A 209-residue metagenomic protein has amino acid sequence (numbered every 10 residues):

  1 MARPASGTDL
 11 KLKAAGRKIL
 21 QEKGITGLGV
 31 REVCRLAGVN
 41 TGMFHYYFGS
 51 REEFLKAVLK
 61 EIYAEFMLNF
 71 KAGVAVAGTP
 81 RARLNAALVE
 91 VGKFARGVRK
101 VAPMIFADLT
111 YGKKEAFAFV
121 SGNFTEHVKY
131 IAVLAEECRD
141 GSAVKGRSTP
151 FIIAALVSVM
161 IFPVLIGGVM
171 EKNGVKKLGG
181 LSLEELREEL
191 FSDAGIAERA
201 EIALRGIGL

Functional and structural regions predicted by a protein language model:
T8-R17, V33, V58-I62, F66 (+1 more regions): Generic hydrophobic, amphipathic alpha-helix propensity
K11, I19-E53, A57: Helix-turn-helix
A15-I19, F94, V159: Short amphipathic alpha-helical elements of helix-turn-helix/winged-helix folds
R51-K93, V101-P103, G122: Active-site-adjacent scaffolding segments
A64-A72, G97, K114-D140, P150-A154 (+1 more regions): Amphipathic alpha-helical packing segments from all-alpha helical-bundle domains
R81-T110, P150, A154, S158 (+2 more regions): Amphipathic alpha-helical segments that line or abut small-molecule/effector binding pockets and mediate allosteric
K93, K129-D140, V159-L209: C-terminal peripheral helix-coil segments that are non-catalytic and often amphipathic
R96-A118, G167-K176: Amphipathic alpha-helical segments used for helix-helix packing
